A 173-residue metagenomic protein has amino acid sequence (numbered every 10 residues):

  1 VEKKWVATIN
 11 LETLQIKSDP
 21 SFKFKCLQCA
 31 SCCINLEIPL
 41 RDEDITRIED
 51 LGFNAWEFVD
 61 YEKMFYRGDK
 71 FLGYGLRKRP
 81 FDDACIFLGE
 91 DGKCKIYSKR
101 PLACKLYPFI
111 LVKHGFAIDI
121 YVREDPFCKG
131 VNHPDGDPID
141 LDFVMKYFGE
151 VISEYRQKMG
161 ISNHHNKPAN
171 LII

Functional and structural regions predicted by a protein language model:
V1-I173: Short loop/turn segments that flank or connect secondary-structure elements
